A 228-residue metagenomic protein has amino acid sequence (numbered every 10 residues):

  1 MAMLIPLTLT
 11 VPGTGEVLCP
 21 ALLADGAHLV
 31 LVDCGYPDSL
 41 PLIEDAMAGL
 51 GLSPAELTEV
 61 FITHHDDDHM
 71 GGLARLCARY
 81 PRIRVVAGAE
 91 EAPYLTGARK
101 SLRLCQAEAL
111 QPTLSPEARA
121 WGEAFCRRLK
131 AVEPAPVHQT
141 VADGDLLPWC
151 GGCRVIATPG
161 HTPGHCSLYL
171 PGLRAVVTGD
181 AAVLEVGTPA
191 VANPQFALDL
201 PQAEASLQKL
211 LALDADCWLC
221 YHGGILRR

Functional and structural regions predicted by a protein language model:
M1-L9, F125-L129, P148-G152: Short Pro/Gly-enriched beta-strand edge/turn motifs at strand-loop
A2, R82-I83, C153, D216: A structural micro-motif
A2-L50, S167-G179, L184: Conserved beta-strand hairpin/beta-sheet module of binuclear metal-dependent hydrolase folds, prominently
L18, G97-K100, T188-A190: Short aromatic-enriched loop/helix-cap "lid" or pocket-rim segments at secondary-structure transitions that line
L23, D33, I43, H64 (+8 more regions): Divalent metal-coordination and catalytic microenvironments
V30, F61, V85, A175-V177 (+1 more regions): Residue-level marker for buried hydrophobic side chains located in beta-strands that build the well-ordered beta-sheet
P37-D38, K130-V132, P136, L146 (+2 more regions): Metallo-beta-lactamase
L40, A48-H138: Active-site HxH/HxHxD metal-binding segment of metal-dependent hydrolases
